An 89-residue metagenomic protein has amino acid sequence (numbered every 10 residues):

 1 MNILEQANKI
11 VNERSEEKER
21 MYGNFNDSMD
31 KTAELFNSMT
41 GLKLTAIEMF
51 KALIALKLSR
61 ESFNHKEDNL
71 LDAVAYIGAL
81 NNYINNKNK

Functional and structural regions predicted by a protein language model:
M1-K89: Intrinsically disordered, low-complexity regulatory regions that flank transcription factor DNA-binding cores
